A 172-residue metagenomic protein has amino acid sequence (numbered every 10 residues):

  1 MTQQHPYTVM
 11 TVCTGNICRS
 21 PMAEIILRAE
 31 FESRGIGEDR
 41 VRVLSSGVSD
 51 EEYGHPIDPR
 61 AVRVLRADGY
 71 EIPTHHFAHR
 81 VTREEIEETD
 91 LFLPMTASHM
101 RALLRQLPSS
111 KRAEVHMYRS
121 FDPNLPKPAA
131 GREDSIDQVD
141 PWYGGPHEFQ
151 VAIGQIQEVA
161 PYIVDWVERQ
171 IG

Functional and structural regions predicted by a protein language model:
M1-G172: Short polar/charged helix/loop
